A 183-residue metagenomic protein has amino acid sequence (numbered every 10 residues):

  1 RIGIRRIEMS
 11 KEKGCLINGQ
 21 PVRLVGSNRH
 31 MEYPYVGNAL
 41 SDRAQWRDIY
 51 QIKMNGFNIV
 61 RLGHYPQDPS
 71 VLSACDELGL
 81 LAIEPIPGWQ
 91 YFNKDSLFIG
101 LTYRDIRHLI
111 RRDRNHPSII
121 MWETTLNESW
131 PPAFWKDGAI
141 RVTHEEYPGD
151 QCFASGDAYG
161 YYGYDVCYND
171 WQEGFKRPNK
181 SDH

Functional and structural regions predicted by a protein language model:
R1-M54, S73: N-terminal carbohydrate-binding accessory modules
I49-Q51, I59-H183: Substrate-binding/catalytic cleft of secreted carbohydrate-active enzymes, primarily glycoside hydrolases
